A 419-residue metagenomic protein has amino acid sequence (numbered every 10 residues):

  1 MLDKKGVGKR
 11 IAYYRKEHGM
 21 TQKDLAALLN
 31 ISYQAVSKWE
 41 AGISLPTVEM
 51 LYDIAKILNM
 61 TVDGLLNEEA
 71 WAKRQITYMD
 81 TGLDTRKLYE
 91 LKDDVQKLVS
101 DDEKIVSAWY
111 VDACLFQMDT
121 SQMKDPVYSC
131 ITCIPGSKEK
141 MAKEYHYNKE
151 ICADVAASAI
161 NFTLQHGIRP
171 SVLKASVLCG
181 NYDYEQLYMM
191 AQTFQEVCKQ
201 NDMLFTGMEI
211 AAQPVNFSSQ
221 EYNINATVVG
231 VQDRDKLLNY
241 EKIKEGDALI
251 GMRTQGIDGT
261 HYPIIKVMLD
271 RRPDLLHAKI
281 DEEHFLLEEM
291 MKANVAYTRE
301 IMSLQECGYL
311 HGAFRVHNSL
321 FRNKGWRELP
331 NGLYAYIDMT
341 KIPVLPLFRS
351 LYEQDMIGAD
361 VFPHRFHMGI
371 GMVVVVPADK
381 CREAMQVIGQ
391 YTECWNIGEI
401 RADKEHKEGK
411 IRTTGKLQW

Functional and structural regions predicted by a protein language model:
M1-E17: A short, Lys/Arg-rich alpha-helix, primarily the initiator
K16, A27, K56: Alpha-helical residues within the helix-turn-helix
G19-K38: Short alpha-helical DNA-recognition segment
T47-G64: DNA major-groove recognition helix of helix-turn-helix/homeodomain DNA-binding modules
L66-Q75: Short, charged recognition helix plus adjacent turn of helix-turn-helix-like nucleic-acid-binding domains
I76-D80, Q186-L204, F217-I224, E283-L286 (+2 more regions): Glycine-/charge-enriched secondary-structure boundary and capping motifs
K97-M252, G415-K416: Glycine-rich phosphate/pyrophosphate-binding loop regions near the starts of catalytic domains
N223, K236-L287, R322: Short, acidic (Asp/Glu-rich) active-site segment that either coordinates a divalent metal cofactor
